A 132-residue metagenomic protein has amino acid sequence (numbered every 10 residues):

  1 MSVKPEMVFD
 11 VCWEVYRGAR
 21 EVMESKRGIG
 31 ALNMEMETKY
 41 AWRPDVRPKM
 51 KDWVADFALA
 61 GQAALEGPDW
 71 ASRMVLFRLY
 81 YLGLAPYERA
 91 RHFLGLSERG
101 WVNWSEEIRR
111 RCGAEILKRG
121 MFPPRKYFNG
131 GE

Functional and structural regions predicted by a protein language model:
M1-A64, L117-E132: N-terminal interaction/assembly modules
K4-M7, V11, S72-V75, W104: Residue-level detector of well-ordered alpha-helical segments, enriched for hydrophobic/aromatic packing positions
F57, S97, W101-R119: DNA major-groove recognition helices of helix-turn-helix
L65-A85: Short amphipathic alpha helix immediately N-terminal
R78-L82, G95, E106: Short amphipathic alpha-helical surface patches that mediate protein-protein
G83-G100: Helix-turn-helix DNA-binding module
